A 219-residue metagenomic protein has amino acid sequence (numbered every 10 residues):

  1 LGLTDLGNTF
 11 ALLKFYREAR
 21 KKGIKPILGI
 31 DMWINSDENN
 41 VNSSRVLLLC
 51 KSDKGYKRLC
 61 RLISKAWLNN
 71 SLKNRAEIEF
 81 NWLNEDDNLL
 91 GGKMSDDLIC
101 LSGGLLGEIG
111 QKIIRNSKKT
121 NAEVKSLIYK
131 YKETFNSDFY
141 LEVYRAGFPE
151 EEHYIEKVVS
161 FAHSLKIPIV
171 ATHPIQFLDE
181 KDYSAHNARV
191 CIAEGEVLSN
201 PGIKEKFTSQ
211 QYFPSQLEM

Functional and structural regions predicted by a protein language model:
L1-M219: Phosphodiester-processing cores and adjacent nucleic acid-binding clamps
